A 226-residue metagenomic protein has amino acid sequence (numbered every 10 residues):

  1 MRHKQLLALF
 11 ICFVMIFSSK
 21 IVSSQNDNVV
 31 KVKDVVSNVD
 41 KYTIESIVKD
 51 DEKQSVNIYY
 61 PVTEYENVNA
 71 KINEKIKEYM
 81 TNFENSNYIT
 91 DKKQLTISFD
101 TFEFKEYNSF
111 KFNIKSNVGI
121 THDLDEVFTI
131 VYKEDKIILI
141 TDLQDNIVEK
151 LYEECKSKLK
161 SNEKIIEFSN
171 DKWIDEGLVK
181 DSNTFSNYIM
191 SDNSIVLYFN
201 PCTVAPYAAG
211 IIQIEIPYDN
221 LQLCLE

Functional and structural regions predicted by a protein language model:
H3-Q25: Sec-dependent N-terminal signal peptides of Gram-positive bacterial secreted proteins and lipoproteins
K20-E226: Compositionally biased intrinsically disordered regions enriched in Thr/Gly
